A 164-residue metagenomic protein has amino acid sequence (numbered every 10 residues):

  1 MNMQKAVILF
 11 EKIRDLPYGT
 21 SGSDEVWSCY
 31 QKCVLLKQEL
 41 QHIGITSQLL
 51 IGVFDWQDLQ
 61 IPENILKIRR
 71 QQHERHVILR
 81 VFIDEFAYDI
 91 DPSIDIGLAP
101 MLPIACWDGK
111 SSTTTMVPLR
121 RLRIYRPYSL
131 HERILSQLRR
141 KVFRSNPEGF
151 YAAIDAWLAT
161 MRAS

Functional and structural regions predicted by a protein language model:
M1-S28, K32-K37, I43, M161-R162: Secondary-structure boundary elements
M3, Q60-R69, Y128-H131, L135: Short, structured coil/loop segments at alpha-helix boundaries
K5, K12, K32, K37 (+4 more regions): Context-gated lysine
D15, T20-G22, F54, Y125 (+1 more regions): Amphipathic, alpha-helical segments enriched in basic
V34-P118: Hydrophobic/aromatic-rich core segments of domains that either
L49, Y88, P92-S164: Nucleic-acid endonuclease domains
